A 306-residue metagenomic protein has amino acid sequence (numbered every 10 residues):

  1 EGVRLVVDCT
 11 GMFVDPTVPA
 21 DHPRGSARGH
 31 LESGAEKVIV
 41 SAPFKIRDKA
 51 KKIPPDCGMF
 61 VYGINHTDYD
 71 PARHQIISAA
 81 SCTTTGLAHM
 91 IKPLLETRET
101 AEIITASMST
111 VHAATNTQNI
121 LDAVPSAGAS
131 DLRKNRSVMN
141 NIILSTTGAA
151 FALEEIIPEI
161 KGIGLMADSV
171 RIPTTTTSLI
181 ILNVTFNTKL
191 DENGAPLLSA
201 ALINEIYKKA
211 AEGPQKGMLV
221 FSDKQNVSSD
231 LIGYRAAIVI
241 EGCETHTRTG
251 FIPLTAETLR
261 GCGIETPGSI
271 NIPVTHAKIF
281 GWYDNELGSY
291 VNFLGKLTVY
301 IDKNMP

Functional and structural regions predicted by a protein language model:
E1-I120, V124-R133, S269-P273, Y283 (+1 more regions): N-terminal Rossmann-like NAD(P) cofactor-binding subdomain of oxidoreductases, focused on the glycine-rich
V18, A79-C82, N141, S145 (+2 more regions): Catalytic cores of large soluble enzymes that bind and process phosphate-bearing ligands
S26-A27, S199-Y207, L294-L297: Short Gly/aromatic-enriched secondary-structure transition segments
T83-I91, T147-A150, V291, G295-T298: Short, hydrophobic/amphipathic alpha-helical packing segments that form internal helix faces or helix-helix interfaces
E102-T275: C-terminal substrate-binding/catalytic lobe of Rossmann-fold NAD(P)-dependent oxidoreductases
W282-F293: Terminal, contiguous helix-loop blocks that mediate binding/assembly
T298-P306: Short, hydrophobic alpha-helical segments
